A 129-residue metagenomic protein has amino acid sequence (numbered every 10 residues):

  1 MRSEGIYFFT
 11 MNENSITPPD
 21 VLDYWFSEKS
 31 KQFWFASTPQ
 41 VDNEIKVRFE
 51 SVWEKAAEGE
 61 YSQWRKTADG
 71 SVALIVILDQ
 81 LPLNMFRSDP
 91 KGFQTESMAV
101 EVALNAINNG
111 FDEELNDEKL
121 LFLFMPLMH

Functional and structural regions predicted by a protein language model:
F8-V72, I77-S88, F93-H129: Intrinsically disordered, low-complexity activation-like regions
